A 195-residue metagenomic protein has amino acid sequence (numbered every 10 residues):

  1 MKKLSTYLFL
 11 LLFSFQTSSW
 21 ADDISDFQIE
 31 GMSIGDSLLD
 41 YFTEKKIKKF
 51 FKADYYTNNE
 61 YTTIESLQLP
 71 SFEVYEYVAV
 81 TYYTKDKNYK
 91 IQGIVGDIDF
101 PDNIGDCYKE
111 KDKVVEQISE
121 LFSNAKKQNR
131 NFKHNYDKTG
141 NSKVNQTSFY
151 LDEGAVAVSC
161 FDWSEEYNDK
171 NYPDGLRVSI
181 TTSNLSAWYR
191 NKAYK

Functional and structural regions predicted by a protein language model:
L4-Q16: Sec-dependent N-terminal signal peptides
L12, S71, K85-K87, K138-G140 (+1 more regions): Sterically constrained small-residue positions within well-ordered secondary structures of folded domains
W20-T63, G93-K195: Non-cytosolic coordination micro-motifs
L67-K90: Compositionally biased P/S/T/G-rich terminal and signal peptide-adjacent segments that lie outside catalytic cores
